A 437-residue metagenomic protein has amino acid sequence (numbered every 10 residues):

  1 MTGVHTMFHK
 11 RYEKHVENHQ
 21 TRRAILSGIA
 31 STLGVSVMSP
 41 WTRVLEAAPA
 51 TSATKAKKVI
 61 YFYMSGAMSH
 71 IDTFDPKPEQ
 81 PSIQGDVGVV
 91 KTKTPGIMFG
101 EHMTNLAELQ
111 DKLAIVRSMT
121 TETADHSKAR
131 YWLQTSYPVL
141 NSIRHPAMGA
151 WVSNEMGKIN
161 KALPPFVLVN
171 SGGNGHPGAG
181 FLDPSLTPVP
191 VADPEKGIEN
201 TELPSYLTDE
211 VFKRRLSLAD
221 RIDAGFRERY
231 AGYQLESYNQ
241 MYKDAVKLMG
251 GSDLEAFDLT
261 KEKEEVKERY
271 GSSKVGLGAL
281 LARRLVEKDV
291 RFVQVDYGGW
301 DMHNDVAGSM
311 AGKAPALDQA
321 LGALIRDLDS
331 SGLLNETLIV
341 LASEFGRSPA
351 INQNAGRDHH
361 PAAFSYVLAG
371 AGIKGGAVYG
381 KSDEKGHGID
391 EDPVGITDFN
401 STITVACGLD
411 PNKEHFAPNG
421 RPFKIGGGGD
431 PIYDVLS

Functional and structural regions predicted by a protein language model:
T2-S437: Ligand-binding pockets and gating/stacking loops
